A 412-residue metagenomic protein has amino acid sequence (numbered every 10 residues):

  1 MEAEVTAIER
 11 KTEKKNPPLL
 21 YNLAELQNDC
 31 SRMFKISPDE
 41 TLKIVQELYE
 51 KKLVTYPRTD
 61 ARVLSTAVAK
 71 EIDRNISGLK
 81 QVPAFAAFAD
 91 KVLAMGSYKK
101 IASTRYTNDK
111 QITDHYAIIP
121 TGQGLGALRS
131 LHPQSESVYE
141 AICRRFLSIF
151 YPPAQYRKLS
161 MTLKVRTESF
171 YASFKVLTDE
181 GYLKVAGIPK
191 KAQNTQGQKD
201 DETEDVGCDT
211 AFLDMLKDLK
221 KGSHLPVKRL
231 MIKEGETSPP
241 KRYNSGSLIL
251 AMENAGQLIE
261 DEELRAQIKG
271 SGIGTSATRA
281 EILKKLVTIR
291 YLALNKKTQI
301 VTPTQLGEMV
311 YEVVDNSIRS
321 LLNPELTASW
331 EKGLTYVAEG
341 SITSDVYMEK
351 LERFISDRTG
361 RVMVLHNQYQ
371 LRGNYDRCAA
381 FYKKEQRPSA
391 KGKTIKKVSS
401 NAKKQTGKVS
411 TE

Functional and structural regions predicted by a protein language model:
M1-E47, L53, D109, P120 (+1 more regions): Conserved phosphate-chemistry cores used by DNA topoisomerases
E9, E13, P38-D39, K43 (+1 more regions): Basic, low-complexity terminal or inter-domain segments flanking catalytic cores
E50-K51, D357: A short structural micro-motif
